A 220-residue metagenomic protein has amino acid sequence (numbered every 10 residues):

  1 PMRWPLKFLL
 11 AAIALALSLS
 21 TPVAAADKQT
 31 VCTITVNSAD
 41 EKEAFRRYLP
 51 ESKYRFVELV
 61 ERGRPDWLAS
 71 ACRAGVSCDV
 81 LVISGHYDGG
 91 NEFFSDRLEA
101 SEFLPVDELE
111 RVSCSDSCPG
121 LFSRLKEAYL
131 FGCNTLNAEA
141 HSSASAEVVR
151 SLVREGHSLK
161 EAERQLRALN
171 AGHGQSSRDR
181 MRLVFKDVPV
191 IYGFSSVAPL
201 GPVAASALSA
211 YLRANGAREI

Functional and structural regions predicted by a protein language model:
P1-W4: N-terminal secretory signal peptides that target proteins for export/translocation
K7-S20: Bacterial N-terminal signal peptides
V23-E92, A100, L104-E108: A domain-level signal for caspase-like cysteine endopeptidase catalytic cores and their zymogen-processing architecture
D27, V76-D79, S123-E127, K186-V190: Loop/turn elements at helix/coil->beta-strand transitions in domains of secreted/extracellular proteins
E41-E43, D66-W67, G89-S95, N137-S142 (+1 more regions): Extracytoplasmic/secreted cell-surface and envelope-processing proteins
R46-Y48, L68-V76, S115-F122, E147 (+1 more regions): Mature extracellular/periplasmic domains of secretome proteins
Y87-G120, N134-L136, R150-L152: A short, glycine/acidic-enriched catalytic loop
F131-I220: Active-site-proximal C-terminal subdomain of hydrolase catalytic domains
